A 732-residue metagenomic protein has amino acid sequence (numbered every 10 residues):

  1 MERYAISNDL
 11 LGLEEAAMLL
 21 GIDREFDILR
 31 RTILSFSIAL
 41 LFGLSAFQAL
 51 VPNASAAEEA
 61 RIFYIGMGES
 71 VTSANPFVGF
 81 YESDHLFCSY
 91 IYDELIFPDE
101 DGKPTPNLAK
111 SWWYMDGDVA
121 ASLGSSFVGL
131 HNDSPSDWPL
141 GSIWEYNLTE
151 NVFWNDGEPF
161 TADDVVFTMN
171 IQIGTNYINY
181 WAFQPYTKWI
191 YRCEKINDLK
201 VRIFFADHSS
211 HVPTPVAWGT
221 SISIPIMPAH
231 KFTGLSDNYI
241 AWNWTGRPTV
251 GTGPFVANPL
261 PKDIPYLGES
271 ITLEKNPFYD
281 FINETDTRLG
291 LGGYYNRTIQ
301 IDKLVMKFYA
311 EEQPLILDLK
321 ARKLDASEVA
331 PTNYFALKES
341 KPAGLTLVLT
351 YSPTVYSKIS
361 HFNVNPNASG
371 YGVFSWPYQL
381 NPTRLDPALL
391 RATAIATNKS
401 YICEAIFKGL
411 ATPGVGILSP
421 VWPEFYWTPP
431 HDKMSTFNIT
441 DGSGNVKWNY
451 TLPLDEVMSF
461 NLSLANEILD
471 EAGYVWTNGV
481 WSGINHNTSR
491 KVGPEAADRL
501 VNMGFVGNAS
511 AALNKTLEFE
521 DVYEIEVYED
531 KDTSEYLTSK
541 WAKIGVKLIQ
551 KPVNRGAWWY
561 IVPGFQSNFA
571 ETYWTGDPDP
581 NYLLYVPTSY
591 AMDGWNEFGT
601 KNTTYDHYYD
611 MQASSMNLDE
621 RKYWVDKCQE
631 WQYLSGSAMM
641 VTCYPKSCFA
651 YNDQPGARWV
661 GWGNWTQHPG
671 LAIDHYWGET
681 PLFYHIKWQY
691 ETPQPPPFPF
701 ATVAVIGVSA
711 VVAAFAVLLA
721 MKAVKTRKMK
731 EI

Functional and structural regions predicted by a protein language model:
M1-E58, T393, Q694-I732: Secretory targeting signatures
Y4, I33, E100, S142-W181 (+7 more regions): Extracytoplasmic/periplasmic ligand-capture domains
L40-L41, A542, M639-V641, S647-P695 (+1 more regions): In a subset of proteins, long, contiguous C-terminal domains/tails are tracked
G66-S136, V250-T252, F407: N-terminal lobe/hinge region of extracytoplasmic solute-binding protein
M67-S89, L108, E158, H208-M227 (+6 more regions): A structural "hinge/loop" feature
W181-D237, N243, P254-V256: Surface-exposed binding/hinge segments that line and control ligand-binding clefts or catalytic entry sites
G409-D432, S647-Q654: Mature extracytoplasmic/periplasmic domains
